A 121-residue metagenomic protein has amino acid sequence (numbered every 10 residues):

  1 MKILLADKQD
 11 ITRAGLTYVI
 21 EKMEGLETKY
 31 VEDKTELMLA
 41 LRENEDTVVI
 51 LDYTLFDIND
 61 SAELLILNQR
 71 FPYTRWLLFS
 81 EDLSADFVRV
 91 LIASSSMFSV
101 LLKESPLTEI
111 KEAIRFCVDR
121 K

Functional and structural regions predicted by a protein language model:
M1-I11, L16, I20, V49: Conserved acidic segment of CheY-like receiver
K8, F79-L83, K103-S105: Conserved active-site segment of CheY-like receiver
G25-D33: Short hydrophobic/Thr-rich beta-strand motif most characteristic of the beta2 strand and flanking loop of CheY-like
E32-V48: Acidic, metal-coordinating helix/loop segments flanking the phosphotransfer/catalytic sites of two-component signaling
V48-L67, S80-S84: Conserved phosphotransfer microenvironments
F87, S105-I114: C-terminal output helix
I92-F98: As written
R115-K121: The C-terminal output helix
